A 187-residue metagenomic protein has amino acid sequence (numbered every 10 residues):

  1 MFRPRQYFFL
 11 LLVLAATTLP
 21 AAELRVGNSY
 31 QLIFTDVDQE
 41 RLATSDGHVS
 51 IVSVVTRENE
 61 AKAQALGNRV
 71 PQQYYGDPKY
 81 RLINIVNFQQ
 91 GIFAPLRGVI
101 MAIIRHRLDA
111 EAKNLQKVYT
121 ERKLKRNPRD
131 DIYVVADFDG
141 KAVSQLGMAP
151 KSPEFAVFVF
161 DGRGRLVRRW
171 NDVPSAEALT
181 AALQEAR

Functional and structural regions predicted by a protein language model:
M1-Q6: Positively charged n-region of N-terminal signal peptides that target proteins for export
Y7-T18: Bacterial N-terminal signal peptides
A21-E23: Boundary at the C-terminal end of the N-terminal hydrophobic targeting segment
Q31-V49: A short beta-strand-turn-helix
S45-D46, P128-D131, D137-S175: Thiol/disulfide oxidoreductase modules built on the thioredoxin-like
I51-V55, N84: Structural cue for short, hydrophobic secondary-structure segments
E60-N127: Structural microenvironment flanking redox-active thiols in thiol-disulfide oxidoreductases
P174-R187: A short, polar/charged loop-to-alpha-helix boundary motif
